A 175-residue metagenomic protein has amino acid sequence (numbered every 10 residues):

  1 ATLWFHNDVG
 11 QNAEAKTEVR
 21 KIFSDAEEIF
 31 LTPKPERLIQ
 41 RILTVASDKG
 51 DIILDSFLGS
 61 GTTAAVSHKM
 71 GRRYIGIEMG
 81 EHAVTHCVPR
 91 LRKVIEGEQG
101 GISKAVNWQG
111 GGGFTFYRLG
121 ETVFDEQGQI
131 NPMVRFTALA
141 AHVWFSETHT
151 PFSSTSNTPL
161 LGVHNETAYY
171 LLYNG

Functional and structural regions predicted by a protein language model:
A1-A13, E36-K49, M70-G175: Accessory, often C-terminal, charged low-complexity segments
N12-E27: Short glycine/proline-rich turn/loop motifs
A26-R37: Conserved SAM-binding loop and adjacent beta-strand
T32, L58-G59: Active-site nucleophile and cofactor-binding loops and adjacent substrate-binding regions of central metabolic enzymes
D51-S56: Conserved class I S-adenosyl-L-methionine
F57, H68: Short alpha-helix at the nucleotide-sugar/activated-sugar donor binding site of glycosyltransferases and closely
G61, A65: Glycine-rich SAM-binding Motif I of class I
